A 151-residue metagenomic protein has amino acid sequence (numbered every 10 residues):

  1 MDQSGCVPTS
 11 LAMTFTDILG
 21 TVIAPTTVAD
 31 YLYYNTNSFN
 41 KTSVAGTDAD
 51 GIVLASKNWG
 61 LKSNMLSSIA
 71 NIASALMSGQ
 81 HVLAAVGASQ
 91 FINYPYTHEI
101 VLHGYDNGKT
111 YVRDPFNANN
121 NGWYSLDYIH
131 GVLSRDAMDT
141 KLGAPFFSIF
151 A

Functional and structural regions predicted by a protein language model:
M1-N64, F146-F150: Cysteine-nucleophile protease catalytic domains, especially the papain-like/related folds used in DUB/UBL proteases
C6, H81-N119: Catalytic nucleophile-His microenvironment captured as a short glycine-rich beta-strand/loop that brackets
V28-D30, S68, G87: Proline- and acidic/polar-enriched loop/turn elements at helix boundaries
N64-L66, M138-D139: Alpha-helical membrane-embedding segments and immediately adjacent membrane-interface amphipathic helices
L66-S68, P115: Conserved beta-strand termini and adjacent loop/short-helix elements that scaffold enzyme active sites in alpha/beta
S68-S74: Surface-exposed ligand/attachment interfaces on beta-rich extracellular proteins
S74-Q80: Soluble sensory domains of the PAS superfamily and closely related sensory modules
Y105-A151: Noncatalytic regulatory segments and standalone regulatory/sensor domains
